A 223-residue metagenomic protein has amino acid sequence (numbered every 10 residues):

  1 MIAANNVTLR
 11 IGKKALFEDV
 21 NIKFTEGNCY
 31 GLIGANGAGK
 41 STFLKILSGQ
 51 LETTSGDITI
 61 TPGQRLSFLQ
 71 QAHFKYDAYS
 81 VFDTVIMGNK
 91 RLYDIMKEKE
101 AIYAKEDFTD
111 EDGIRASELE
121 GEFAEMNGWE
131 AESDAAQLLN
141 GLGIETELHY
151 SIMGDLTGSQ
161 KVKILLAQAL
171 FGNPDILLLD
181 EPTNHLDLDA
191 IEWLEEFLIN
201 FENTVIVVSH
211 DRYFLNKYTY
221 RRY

Functional and structural regions predicted by a protein language model:
M1-Y223: ABC ATP-binding cassette signature C-motif
